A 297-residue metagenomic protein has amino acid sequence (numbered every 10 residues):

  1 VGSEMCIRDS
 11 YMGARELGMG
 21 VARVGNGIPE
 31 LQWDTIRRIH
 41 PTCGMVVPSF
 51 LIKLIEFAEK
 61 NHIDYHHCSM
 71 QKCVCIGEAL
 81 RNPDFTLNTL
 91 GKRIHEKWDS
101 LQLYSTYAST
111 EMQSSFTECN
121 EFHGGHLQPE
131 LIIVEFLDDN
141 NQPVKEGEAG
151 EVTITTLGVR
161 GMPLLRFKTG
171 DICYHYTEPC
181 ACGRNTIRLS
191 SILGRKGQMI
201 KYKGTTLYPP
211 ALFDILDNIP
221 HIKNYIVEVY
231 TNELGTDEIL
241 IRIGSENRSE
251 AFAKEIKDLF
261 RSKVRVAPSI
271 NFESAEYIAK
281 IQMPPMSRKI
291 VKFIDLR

Functional and structural regions predicted by a protein language model:
V1-I7: Short, small-residue-biased leader/transition segments that mark boundaries at the very start of proteins
R8-G20: Conserved short alpha-helical elements in the N-terminal third of ANL/AMP-binding
L17-R297: Active-site glycine/GP-rich loop and adjacent strand/helix microenvironment that borders small-molecule binding pockets
